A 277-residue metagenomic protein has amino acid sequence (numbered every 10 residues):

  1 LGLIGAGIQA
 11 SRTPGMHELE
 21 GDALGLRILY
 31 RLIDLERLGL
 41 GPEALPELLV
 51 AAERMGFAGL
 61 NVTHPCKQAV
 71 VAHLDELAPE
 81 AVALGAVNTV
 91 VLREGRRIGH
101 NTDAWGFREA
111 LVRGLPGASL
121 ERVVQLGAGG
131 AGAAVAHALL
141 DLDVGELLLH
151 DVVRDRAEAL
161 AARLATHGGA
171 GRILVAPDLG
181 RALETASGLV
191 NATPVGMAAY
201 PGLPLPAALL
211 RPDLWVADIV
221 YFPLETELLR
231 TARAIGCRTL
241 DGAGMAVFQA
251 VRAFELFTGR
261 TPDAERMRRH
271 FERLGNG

Functional and structural regions predicted by a protein language model:
L1-P116, P223: Phosphate/diphosphate ligand-binding glycine-rich loop within oxidoreductases
A6, A128-G129: Glycine-rich Rossmann-fold phosphate-binding loop(s) that bind the pyrophosphate of adenine dinucleotide cofactors
G132-A133, E225: N-terminal Rossmann-fold NAD(P) dinucleotide-binding loop
D141-E146, A234-C237: Conserved S-adenosyl-L-methionine
V144-H167: NAD(P)-binding Rossmann-fold cofactor-contacting core
R172-T239: Rossmann-like adenosine-cofactor binding region
W215, I219-G277: Adenosine-phosphate binding glycine-rich loop
